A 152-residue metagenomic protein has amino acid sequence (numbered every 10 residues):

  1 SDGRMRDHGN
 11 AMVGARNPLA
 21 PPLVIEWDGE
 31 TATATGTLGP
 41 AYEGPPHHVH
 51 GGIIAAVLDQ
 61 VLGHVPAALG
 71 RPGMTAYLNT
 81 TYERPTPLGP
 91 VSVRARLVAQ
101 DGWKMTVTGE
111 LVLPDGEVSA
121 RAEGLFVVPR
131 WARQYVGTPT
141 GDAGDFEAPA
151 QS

Functional and structural regions predicted by a protein language model:
S1, P87, V98-S152: HotDog/MaoC-like acyl-thioester-processing domains
S1-T35, D142, E147-S152: Non-catalytic linker/capping segments at the edges of enzyme domains
E26-D28, R96-Q100: Short beta-strand micro-motifs enriched in acidic
T31, A41, H48-P72: Active-site helix/loop of acyl-thioester processing domains in fatty-acid/polyketide metabolism, spanning hotdog-fold
G36-L38, Y82, V128: Hydrophobic residues in beta-strands and at strand termini
Q60-S92, L97-V98: Hydrophobic beta-strand-centered segment that forms part of the acyl-chain substrate-binding groove
